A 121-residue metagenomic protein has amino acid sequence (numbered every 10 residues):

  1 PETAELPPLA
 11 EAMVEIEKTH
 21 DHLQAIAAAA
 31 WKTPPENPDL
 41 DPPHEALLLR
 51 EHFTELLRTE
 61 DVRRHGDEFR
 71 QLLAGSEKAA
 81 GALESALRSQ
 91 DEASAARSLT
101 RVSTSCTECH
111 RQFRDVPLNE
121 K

Functional and structural regions predicted by a protein language model:
P1-K121: Sequence context surrounding c-type heme c attachment/ligation sites in exported
